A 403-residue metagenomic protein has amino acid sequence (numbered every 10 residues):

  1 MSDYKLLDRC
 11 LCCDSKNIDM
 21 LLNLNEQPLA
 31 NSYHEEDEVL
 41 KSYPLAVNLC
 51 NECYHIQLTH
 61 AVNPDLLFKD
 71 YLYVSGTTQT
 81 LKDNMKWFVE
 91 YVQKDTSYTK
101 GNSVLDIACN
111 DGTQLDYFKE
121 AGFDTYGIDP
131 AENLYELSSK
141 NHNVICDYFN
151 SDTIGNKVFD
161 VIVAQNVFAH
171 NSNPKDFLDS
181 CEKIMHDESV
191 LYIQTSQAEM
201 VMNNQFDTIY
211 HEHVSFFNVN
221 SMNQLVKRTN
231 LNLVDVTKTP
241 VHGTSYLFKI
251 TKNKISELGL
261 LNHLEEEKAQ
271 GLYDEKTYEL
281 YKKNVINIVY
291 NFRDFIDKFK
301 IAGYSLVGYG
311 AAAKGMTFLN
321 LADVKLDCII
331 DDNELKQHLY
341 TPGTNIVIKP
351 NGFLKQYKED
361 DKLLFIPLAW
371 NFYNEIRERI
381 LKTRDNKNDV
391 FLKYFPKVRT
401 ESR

Functional and structural regions predicted by a protein language model:
S2-T80, T237: N-terminal juxtadomain amphipathic helix that follows a signal peptide/anchor or precedes a small N-terminal auxiliary
V92, K254-R403: Hydrophobic, well-ordered beta-alpha structural blocks that scaffold small-molecule cofactor pockets
K100-N110, L306: Conserved class I S-adenosyl-L-methionine
K140-D152, I348-K349: Conserved SAM-binding strand-loop segment of SAM-dependent methyltransferases
V163: A conserved beta-strand element that flanks and buttresses the S-adenosyl-L-methionine
K175-V190: A short glycine-rich, Lys/Arg-flanked "PGG" loop and its adjoining helix->strand segment in the class I
E188-S196, V390-K393: Conserved beta-strand signature within the Rossmann-like core of class I S-adenosyl-L-methionine
I193-S215, V219-S221: Short, glycine-/aromatic-enriched active-site segment of Class I SAM-dependent methyltransferases
